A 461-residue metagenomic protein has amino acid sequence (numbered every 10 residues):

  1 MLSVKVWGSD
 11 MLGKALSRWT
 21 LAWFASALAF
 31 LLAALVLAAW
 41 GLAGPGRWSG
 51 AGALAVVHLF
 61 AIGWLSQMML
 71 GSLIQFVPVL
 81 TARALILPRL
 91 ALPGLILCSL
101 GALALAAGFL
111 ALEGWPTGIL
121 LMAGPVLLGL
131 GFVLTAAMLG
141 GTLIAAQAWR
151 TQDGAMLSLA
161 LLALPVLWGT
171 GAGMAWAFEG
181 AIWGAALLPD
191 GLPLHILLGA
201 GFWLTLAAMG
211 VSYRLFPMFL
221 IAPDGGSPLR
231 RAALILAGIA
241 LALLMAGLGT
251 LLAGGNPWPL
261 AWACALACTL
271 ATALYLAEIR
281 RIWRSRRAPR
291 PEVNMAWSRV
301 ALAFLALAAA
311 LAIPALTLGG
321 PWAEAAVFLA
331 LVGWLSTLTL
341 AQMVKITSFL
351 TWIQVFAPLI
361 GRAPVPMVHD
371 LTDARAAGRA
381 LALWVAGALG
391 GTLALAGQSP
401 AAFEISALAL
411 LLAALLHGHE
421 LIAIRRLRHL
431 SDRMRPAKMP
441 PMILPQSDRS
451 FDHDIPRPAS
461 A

Functional and structural regions predicted by a protein language model:
M1-A461: Hydrophobic alpha-helical transmembrane segments of multi-pass integral membrane proteins
